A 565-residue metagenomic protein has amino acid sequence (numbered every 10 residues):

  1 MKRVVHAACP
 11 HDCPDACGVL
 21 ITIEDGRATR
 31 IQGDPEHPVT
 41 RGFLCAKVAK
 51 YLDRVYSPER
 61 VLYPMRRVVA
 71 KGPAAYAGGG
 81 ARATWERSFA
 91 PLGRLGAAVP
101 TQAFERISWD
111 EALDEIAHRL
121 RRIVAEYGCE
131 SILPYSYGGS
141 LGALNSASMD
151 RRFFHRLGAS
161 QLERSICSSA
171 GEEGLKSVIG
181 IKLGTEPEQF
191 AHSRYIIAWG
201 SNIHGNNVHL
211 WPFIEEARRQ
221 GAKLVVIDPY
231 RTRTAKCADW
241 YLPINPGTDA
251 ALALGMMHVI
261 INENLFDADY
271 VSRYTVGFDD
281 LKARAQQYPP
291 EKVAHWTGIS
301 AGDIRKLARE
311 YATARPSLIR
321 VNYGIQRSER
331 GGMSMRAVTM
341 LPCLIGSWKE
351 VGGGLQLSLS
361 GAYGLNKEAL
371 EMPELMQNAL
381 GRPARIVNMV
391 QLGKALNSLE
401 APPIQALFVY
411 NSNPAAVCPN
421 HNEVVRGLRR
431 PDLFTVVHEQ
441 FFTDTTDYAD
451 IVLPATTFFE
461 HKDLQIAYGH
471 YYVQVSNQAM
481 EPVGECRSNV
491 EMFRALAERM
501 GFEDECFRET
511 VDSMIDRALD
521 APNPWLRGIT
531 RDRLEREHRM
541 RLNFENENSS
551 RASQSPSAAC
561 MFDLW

Functional and structural regions predicted by a protein language model:
M1-E263, S300, L496: N-terminal export/assembly segments and adjacent metallocofactor-ligating motifs of anaerobic energy-metabolism
A8, V424, R430-F434, H438-F442 (+1 more regions): Phosphate/diphosphate-binding loops
T29, L162, D267-A268, I304 (+7 more regions): Acidic/polar loop patches that form or flank catalytic/metal-binding clefts of enzymes that bind anionic ligands
R67-R106, E111, L265-A301, A479-N548 (+1 more regions): N-terminal leader/propeptide and maturation segments of large enzyme subunits in energy/redox metabolism and hydrolases
Y135-G142, H295-I299, N322-E329, G361 (+1 more regions): Conserved short loop/turn motifs at secondary-structure junctions
S146-E215, Q220-V226, A250-L254, T339-Y448 (+2 more regions): Extended redox/cofactor-interaction regions of prokaryotic respiratory oxidoreductases
C237-I244, T456, Y471-V483: Short beta-alpha connecting loops at secondary-structure transitions that line or flank enzyme active sites
K282, L307-R315: Core structural elements
